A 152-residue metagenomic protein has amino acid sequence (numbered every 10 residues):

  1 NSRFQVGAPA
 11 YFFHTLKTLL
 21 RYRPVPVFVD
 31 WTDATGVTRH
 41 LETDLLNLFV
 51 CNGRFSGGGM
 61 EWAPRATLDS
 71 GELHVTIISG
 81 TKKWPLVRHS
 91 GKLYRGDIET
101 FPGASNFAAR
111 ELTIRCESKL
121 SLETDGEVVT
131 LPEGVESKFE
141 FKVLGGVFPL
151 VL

Functional and structural regions predicted by a protein language model:
N1-L152: Long C-terminal subdomains/extensions of small-metabolite kinases
